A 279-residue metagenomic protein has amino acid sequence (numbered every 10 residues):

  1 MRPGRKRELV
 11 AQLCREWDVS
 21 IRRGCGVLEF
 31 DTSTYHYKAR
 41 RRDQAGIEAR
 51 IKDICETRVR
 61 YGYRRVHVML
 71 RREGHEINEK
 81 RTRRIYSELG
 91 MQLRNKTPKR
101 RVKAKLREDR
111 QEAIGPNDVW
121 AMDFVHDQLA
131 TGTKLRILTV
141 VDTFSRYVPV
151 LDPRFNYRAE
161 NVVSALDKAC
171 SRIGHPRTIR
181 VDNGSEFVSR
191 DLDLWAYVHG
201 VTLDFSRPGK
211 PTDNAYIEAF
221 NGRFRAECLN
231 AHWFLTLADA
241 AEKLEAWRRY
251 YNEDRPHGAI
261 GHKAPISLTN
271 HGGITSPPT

Functional and structural regions predicted by a protein language model:
P3-E8, C14, E29-V119, K210 (+1 more regions): Basic, flexible linker segments flanking DNA-binding modules in nucleic acid-interacting mobile-element proteins
V19-S20, Y61, I77, L235: Residue-level signal for the short linker/turn that defines the boundary of a DNA-recognition helix
G24-C25, Y35, I51, V66 (+14 more regions): Mobile genetic element proteins and their domesticated derivatives, centered on retroelements and DNA transposons
R41, V181-S185, S189-L194, L203-A226 (+2 more regions): RNase H-like two-metal-ion nuclease catalytic core shared by retroviral integrases and related mobile-element nucleases
L93, T202-L203: Hydrophobic beta-strand scaffold residues
E112, H199, G222-T279: C-terminal domain-tail junction helix/linker
V119-P149, F155: An active-site-proximal beta-strand-loop segment
L129, T133, L151-G174, T178 (+1 more regions): Active-site beta-loop-alpha junctions of metal-dependent nucleic acid enzymes, especially the RNase H-like/DDE
